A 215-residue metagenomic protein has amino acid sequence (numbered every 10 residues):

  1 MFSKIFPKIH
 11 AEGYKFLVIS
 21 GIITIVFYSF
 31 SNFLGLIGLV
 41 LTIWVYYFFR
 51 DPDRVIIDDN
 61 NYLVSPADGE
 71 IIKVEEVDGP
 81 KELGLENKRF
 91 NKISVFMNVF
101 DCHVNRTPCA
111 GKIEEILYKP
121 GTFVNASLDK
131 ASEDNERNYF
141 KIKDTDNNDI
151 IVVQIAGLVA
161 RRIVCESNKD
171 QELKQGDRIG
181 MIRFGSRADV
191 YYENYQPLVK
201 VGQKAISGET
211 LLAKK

Functional and structural regions predicted by a protein language model:
M1-K215: Contiguous, well-folded functional domains in the mature portion of proteins
